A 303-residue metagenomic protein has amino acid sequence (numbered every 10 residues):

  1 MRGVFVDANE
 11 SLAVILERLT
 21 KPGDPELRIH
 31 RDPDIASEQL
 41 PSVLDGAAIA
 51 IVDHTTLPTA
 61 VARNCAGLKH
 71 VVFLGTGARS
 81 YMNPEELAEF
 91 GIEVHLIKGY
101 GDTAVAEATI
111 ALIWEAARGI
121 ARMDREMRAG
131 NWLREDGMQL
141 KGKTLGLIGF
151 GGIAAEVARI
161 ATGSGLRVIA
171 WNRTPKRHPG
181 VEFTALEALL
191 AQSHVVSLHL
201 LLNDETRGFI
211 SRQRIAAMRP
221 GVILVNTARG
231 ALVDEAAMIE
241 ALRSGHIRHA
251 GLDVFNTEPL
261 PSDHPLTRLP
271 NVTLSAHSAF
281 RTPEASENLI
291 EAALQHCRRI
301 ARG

Functional and structural regions predicted by a protein language model:
M1-I49: N-terminal glycine-/charge-rich "phosphate-binding" loop or analogous flexible N-terminal tail
F5, F73, L145-L147: Hydrophobic Val/Ile/Leu positions in short beta-strands of Rossmann-like dinucleotide-binding domains
R18, A88, E93-A108, R122 (+1 more regions): C-terminal helix-to-coil terminal segments
D24-R28, K69-H70, G91-I92, P179-L186 (+1 more regions): Active-site regions of enzymes building and remodeling cell-envelope glycoconjugates
A48-D124, M138: Phosphate/diphosphate ligand-binding glycine-rich loop within oxidoreductases
T56-V61, R167, R173-P265: Rossmann-like adenosine-cofactor binding region
L68, K141-T144, R212, G221: Phosphate-coordination loops involved in phosphoryl transfer and adenosine-cofactor binding
R122-E156, E182-T184: Glycine-rich NAD(P)-binding loop of Rossmann-like domains
